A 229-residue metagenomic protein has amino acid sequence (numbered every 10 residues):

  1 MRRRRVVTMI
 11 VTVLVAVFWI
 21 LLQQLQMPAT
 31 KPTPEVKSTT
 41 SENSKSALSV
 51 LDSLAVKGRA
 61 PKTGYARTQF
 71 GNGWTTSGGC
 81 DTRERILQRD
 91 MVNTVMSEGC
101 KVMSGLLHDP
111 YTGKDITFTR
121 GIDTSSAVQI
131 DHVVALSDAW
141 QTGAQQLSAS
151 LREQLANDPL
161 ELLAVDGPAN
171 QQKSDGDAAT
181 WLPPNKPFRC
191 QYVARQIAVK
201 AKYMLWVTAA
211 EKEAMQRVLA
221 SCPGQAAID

Functional and structural regions predicted by a protein language model:
M1-R4: N-terminal Lys/Arg-rich, disordered targeting/topogenic segments
V6-Q24: Hydrophobic membrane-insertion alpha-helices, especially the h-region of bacterial N-terminal signal peptides
T8-M9, L54-V56, Q171, L182: Alpha-helical interaction segments
F18-V36: C-terminal region of N-terminal signal peptides and the immediate post-cleavage residues of exported proteins
P34-F118: Cell wall/extracellular polymer interaction/catalysis modules
Y111, D115-D229: Domain-level detector of nuclease and nuclease-like folds in predominantly extracellular/periplasmic contexts
